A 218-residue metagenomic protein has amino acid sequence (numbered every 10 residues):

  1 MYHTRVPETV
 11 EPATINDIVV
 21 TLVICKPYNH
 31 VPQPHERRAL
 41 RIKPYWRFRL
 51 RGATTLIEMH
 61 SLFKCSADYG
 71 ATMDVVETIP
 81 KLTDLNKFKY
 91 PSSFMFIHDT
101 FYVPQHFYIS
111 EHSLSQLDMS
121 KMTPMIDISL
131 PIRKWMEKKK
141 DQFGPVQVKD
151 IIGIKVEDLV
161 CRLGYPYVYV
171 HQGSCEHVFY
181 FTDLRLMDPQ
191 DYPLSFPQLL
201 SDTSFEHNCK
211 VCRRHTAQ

Functional and structural regions predicted by a protein language model:
M1-Q218: Short linear regulatory motifs enriched in tryptophan with gly/pro/ser
